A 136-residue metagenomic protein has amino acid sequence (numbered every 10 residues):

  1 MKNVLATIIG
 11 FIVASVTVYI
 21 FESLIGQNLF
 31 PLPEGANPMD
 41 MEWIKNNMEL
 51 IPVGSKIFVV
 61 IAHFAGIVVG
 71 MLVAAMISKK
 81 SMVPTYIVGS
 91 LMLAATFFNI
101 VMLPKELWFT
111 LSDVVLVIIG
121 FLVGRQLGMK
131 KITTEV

Functional and structural regions predicted by a protein language model:
M1-V136: Juxtamembrane/disordered regions of integral membrane proteins
